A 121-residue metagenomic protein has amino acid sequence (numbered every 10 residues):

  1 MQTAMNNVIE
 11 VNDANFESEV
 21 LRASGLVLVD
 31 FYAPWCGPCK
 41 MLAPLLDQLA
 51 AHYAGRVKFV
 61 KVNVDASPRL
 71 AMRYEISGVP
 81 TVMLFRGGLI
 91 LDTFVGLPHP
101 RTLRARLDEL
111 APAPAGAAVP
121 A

Functional and structural regions predicted by a protein language model:
M1-N7, V119: N-proximal helix/coil linker or "cap" segments that precede and/or mark the start of modular domains
V8-V27: A short beta-strand-turn-helix
G25, Y32-W35, G78: Short pre-active-site segment immediately N-terminal to redox-active cysteine/selenocysteine motifs in thiol-based
C36-C39, V82: The canonical Cys-X-X-Cys-His
P38-Y53: Typically the conserved alpha-helix immediately C-terminal to a functionally engaged Cys/Sec in thioredoxin-like
V62-A71: Structural microenvironment flanking redox-active thiols in thiol-disulfide oxidoreductases
G78, M83-G116: Non-catalytic, surface beta->alpha helical segment in thiol-disulfide oxidoreductase systems
